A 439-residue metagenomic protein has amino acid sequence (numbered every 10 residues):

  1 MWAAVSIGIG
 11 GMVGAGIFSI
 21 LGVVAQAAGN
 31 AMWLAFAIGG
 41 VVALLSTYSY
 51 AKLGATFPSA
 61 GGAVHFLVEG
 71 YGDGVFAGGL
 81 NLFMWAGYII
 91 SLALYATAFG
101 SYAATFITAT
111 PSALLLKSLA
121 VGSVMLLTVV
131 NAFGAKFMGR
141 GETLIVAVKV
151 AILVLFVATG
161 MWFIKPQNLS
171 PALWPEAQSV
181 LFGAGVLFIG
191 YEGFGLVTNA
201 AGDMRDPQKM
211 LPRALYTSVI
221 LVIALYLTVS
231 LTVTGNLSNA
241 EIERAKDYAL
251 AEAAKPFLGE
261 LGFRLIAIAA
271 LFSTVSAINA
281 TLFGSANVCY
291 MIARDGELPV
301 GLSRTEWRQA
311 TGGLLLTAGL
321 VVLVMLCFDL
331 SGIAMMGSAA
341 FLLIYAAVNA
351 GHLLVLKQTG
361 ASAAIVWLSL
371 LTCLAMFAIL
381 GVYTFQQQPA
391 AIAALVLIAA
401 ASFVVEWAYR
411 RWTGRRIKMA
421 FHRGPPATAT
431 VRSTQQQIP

Functional and structural regions predicted by a protein language model:
W2-S19: The first (N-terminal) embedded transmembrane alpha-helix
V23-A27, A35, L44-V124, T128-A132 (+4 more regions): Hydrophobic transmembrane alpha-helices that form the core helical bundles of multi-pass secondary transporters
W33, T110-V121, T143-A267, S433: Helix-loop-helix junctions that connect adjacent transmembrane segments in multi-pass membrane transporters
H65-D73, T105-A109, Y216-N279, E297-G332: TM-loop-TM module centered on a large, flexible mid-protein loop between adjacent transmembrane helices in multi-pass
Y102, F106, M125-V129, V157 (+6 more regions): Alpha-helical transmembrane segments of multipass membrane proteins
L114-F163, W174-A177, L215-V219, S338-A347 (+2 more regions): Membrane-interface loop-to-helix entry segments
T159, L354-P439: A generic transmembrane alpha-helix motif of multi-pass inner-membrane proteins
L298-T305, A346-A364: Alpha-helical transmembrane segments
